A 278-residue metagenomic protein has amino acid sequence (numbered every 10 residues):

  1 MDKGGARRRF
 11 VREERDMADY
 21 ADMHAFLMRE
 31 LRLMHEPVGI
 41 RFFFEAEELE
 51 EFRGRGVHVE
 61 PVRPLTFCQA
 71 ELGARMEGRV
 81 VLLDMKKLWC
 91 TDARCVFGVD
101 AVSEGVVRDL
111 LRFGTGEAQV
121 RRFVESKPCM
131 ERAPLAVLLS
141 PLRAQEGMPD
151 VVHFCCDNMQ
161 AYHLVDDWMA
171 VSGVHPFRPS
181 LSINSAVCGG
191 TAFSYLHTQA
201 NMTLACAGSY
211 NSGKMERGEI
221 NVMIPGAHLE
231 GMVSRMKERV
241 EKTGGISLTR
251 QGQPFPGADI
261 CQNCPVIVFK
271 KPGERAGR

Functional and structural regions predicted by a protein language model:
F10-D16, Y20-R278: Acidic, serine/proline-rich low-complexity intrinsically disordered regions
